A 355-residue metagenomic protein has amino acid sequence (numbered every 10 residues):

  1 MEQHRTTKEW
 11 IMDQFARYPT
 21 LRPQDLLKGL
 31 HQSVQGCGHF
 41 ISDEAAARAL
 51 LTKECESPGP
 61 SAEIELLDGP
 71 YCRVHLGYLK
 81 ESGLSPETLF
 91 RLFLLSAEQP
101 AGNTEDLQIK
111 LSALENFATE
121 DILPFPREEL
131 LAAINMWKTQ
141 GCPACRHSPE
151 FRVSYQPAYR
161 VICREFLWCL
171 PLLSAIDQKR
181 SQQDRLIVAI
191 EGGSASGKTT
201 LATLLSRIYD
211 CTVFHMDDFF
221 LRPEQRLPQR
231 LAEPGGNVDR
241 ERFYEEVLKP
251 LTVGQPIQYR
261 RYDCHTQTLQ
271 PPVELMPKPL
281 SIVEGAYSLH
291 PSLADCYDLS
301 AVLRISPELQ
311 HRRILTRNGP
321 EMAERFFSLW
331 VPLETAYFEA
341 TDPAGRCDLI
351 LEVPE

Functional and structural regions predicted by a protein language model:
M1-R152: Long, basic/Gly/Ser/Thr-rich N-terminal segments that mediate initial subcellular attachment or targeting
S154-R180: N-terminal pre-Walker A segment at the start of P-loop NTPase domains
I187-A189: Short hydrophobic/aromatic beta-strand immediately N-terminal to the Walker A/P-loop
G193: P-loop (Walker A) phosphate-binding loop of NTP-binding proteins
K198: Conserved lysine of the Walker
L201-A202, S206: Post-Walker A alpha-helix
Y209-H215, L221-L275, L280: Conserved nucleotide-sensing/catalytic segment adjacent to the nucleotide-binding pocket in NTP-handling enzymes
L269-R317: ATP-dependent NMP and nucleoside kinases share a basic, alpha-helical "lid"
